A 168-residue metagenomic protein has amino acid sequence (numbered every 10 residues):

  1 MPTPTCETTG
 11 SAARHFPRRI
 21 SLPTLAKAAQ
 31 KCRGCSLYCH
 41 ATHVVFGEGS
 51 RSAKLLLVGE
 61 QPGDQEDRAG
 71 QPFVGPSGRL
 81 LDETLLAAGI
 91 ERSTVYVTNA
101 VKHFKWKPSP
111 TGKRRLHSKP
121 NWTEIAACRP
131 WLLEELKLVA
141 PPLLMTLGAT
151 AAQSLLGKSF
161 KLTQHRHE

Functional and structural regions predicted by a protein language model:
P2-E168: A polyanion-binding, active-site-adjacent surface
